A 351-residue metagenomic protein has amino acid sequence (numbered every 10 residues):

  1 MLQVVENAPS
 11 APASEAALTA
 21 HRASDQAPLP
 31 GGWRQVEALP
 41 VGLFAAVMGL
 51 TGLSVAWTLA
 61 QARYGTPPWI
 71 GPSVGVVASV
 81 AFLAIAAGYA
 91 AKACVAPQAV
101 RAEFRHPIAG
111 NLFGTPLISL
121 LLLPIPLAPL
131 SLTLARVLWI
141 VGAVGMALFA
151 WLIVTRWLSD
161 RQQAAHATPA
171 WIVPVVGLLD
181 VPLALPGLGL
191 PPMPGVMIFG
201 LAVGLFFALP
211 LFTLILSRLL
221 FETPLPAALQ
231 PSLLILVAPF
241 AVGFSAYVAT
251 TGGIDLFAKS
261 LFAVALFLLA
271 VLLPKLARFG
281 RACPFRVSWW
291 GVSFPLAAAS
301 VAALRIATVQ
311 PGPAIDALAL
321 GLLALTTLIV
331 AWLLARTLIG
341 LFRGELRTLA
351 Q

Functional and structural regions predicted by a protein language model:
M1-V36: Short, Lys/Arg-rich, polar N-terminal cytosolic tail immediately upstream of the first transmembrane signal-anchor
A27-A56, G71, G75-A78, P97-L122 (+8 more regions): Juxtamembrane helix-loop boundaries in multi-pass membrane proteins
T51-T58, F82-G88, I215-R218, P239-I254 (+1 more regions): C-terminal transmembrane-bundle signature of multipass membrane proteins, characterized by strong activation on
W57-G71, I125-V137, A184-M197, A246-F257 (+1 more regions): Helix-coil boundary and interhelical linker segments in multi-pass alpha-helical membrane proteins
P72-A87, T133-A147, G195-P210, F257-F267 (+1 more regions): Structural signature of hydrophobic alpha-helical transmembrane segments
G88-K92, W151-V154, F212-T213, L273-P274: Long, well-ordered alpha-helical segments
Y89-Q98, I125-L134, T155-S159: Transmembrane alpha-helix boundary signature
L122, P126-P129, F149-Q162, D180-M193 (+2 more regions): Internal transmembrane alpha-helix with an interfacial aromatic "cap," most often the third helix
